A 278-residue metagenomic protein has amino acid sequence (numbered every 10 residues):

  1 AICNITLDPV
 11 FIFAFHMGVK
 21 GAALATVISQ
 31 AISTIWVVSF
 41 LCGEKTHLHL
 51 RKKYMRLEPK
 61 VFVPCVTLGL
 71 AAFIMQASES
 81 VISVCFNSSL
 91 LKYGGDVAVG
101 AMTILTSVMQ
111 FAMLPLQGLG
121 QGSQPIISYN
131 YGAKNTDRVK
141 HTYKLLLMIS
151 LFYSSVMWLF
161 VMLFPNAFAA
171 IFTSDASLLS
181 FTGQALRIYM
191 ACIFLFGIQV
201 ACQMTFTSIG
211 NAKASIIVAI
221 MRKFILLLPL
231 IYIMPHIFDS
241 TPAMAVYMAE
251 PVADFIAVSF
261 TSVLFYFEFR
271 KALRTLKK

Functional and structural regions predicted by a protein language model:
A1, V27, A72-S80, Q110-G118 (+6 more regions): Residue-level hotspots within the lipid-embedded alpha helices of multi-pass solute transporters
P9, T26, S39, A72 (+9 more regions): Transmembrane alpha-helix boundary and packing residues in multipass membrane permease domains and related
V10-M17, A77-S107, F111, Y129 (+2 more regions): Helix-terminus/linker motif at the lipid-water interface of multi-pass membrane proteins
A14-G69, I127-C192, H236-K278: Short alpha-helical transmembrane segments in multi-pass integral membrane proteins
A22-A23, V99, A212-I216, V246-Y247: Alpha-helical transmembrane segments and their helix-entry boundary regions
W36-S39, Y54-C85, L90, F111 (+4 more regions): Hydrophobic faces of transmembrane alpha-helices in multi-pass small-molecule transporters and flippases across diverse
A101-L159, L163-P165, F196-S215: Small-residue-rich hydrophobic transmembrane alpha-helices
I104-Q110, A176-C202, P229: Alpha-helical transmembrane segments of multi-pass membrane proteins
